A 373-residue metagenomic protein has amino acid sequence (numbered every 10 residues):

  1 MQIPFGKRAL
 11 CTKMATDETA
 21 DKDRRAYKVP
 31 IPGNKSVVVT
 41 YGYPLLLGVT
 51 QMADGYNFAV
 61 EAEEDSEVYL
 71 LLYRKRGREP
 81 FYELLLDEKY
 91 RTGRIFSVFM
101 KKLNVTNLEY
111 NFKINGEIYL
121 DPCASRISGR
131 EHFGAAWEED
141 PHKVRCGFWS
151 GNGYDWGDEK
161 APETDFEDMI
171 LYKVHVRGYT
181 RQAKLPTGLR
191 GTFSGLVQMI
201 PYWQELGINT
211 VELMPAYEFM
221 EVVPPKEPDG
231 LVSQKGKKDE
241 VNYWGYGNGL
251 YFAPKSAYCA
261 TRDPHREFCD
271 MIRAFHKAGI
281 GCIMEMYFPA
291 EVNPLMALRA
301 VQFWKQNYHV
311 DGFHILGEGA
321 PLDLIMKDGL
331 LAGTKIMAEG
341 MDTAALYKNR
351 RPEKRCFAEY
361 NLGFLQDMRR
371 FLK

Functional and structural regions predicted by a protein language model:
Q2-G55, F81, Y90-H175, T180-T187: The feature marks proteins involved in alpha-glucan
V60, V174, L213, Y251 (+2 more regions): Conserved, mostly hydrophobic/aromatic
E61-E67: Short proline/glycine-enriched turn/loop motifs at strand-loop junctions of beta-rich domains
G77-L85: Surface-exposed loop/edge segments in extracytoplasmic proteins
I170-Y172, V211-L213, C282-M284, F313 (+1 more regions): Hydrophobic faces of well-ordered beta-strands that scaffold small-molecule active sites in alpha/beta enzyme cores
L185-T192, V223-G281, F288-V310: Aromatic- and acidic-residue-enriched carbohydrate-binding clefts of CAZyme catalytic domains
Q198-A216: Catalytic domains of carbohydrate-active enzymes, especially glycoside hydrolases
Y246, A300, Q306-K373: Active-site-proximal helices and loops of the catalytic beta/alpha 8
